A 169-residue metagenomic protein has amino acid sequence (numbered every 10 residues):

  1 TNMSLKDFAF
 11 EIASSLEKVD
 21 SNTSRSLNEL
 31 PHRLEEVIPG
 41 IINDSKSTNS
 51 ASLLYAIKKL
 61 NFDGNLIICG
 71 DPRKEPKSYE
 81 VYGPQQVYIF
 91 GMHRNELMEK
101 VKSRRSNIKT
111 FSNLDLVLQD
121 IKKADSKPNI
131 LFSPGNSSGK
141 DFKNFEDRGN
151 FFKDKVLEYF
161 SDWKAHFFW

Functional and structural regions predicted by a protein language model:
T1-V19, R25-W169: ATP-dependent carboxylate-amine ligase
